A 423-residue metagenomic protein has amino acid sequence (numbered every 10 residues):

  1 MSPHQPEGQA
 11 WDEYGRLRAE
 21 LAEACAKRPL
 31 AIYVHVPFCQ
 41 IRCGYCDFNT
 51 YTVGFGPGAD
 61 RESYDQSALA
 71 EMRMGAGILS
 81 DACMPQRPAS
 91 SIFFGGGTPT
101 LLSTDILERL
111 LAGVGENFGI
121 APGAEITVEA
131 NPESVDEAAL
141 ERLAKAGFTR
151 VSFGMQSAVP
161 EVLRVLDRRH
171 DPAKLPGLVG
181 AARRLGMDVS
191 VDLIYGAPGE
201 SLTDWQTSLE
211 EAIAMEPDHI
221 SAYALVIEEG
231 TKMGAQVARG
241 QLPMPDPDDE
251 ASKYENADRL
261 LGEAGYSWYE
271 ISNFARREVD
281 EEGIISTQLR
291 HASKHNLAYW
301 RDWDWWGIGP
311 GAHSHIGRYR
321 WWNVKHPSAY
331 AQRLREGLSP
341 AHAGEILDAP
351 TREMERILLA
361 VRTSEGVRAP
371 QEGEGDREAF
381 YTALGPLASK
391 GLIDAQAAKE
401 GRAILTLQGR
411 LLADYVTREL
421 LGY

Functional and structural regions predicted by a protein language model:
M1-Y33, D81-Q86: N-terminal [4Fe-4S]-dependent radical SAM core
A22-A31, T50-S80, R87-G375: C-terminal scaffold of the Radical SAM
H35-T50: Local cysteine-cluster metal-coordination motifs and their immediate loop/turn environment, predominantly Fe-S cluster
E374-S389: Short amphipathic alpha-helical interaction segments
A388-K399: A short, conserved structural fragment
E400-T406: Minor-groove-contacting beta-hairpin "wing" of winged helix-turn-helix DNA-binding domains
Q408-Y423: Short, amphipathic alpha-helical interaction segments positioned at domain boundaries
